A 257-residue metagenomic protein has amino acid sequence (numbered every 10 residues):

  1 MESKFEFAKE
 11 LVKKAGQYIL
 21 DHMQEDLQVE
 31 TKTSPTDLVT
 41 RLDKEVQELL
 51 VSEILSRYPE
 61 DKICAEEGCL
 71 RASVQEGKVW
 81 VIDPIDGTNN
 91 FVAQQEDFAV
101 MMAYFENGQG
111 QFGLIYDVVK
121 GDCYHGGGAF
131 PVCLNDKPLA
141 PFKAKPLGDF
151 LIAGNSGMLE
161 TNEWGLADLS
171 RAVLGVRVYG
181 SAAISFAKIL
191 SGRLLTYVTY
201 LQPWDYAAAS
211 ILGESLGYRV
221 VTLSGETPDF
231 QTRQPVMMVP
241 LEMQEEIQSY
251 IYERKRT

Functional and structural regions predicted by a protein language model:
M1-I85: N-terminal subdomain of lithium-sensitive/metallo-dependent phosphomonoesterases centered on the IMPase/IPPase/PAP
I19, D43, I54, T88 (+5 more regions): Residue-level signal for inorganic ion chemistry
E25, F98, G126-F130, E214 (+1 more regions): A short, compositionally biased
K44, E67, P84-G87, V118 (+2 more regions): Generic detector of well-ordered alpha-helical packing
V74-F130: DPxDG-like acidic metal-binding loop motif
N107, N135-D136: Short strand-turn-strand beta-turns centered on an Asx-Gly dipeptide
G110, P138-A140, T227: Short, solvent-exposed loop/turn motifs
F142-T257: An extended, acidic
